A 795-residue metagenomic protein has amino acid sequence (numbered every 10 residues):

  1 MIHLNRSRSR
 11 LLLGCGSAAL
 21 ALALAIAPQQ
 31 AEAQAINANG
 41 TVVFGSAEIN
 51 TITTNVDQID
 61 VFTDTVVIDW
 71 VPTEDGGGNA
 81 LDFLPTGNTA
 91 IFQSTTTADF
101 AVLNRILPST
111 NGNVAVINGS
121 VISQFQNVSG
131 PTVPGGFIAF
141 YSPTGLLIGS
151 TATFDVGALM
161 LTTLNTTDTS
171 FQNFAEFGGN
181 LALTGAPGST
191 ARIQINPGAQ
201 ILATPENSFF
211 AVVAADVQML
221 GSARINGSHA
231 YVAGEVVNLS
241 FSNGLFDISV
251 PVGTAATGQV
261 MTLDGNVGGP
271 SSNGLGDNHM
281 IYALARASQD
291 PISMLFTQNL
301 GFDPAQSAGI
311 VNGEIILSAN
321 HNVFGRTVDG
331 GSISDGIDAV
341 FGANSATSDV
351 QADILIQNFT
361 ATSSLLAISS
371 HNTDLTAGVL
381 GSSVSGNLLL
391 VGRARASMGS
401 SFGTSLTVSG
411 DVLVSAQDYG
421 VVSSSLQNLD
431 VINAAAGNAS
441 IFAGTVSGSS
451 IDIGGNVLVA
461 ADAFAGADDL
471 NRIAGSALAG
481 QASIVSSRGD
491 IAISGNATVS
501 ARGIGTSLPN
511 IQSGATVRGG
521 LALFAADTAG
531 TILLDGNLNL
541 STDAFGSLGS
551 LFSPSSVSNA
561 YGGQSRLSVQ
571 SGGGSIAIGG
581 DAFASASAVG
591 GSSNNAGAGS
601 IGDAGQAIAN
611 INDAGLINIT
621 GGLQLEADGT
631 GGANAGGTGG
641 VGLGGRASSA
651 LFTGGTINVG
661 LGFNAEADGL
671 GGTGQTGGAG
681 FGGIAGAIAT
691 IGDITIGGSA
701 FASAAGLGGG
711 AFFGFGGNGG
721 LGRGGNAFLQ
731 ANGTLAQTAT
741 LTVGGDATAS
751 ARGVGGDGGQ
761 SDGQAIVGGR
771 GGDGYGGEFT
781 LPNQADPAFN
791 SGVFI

Functional and structural regions predicted by a protein language model:
I2-I795: Extracellular and secretory-pathway beta-repeat/beta-biased strand scaffolds
